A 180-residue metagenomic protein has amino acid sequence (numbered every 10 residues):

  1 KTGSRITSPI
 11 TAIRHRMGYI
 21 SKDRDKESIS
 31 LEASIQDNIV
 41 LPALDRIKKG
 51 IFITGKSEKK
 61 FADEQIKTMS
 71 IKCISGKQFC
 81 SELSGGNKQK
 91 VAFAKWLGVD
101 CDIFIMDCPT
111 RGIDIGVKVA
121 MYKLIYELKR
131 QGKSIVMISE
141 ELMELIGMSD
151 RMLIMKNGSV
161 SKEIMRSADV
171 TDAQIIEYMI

Functional and structural regions predicted by a protein language model:
K1-I180: Glycine-rich phosphate-binding loops of nucleotide-dependent enzymes
